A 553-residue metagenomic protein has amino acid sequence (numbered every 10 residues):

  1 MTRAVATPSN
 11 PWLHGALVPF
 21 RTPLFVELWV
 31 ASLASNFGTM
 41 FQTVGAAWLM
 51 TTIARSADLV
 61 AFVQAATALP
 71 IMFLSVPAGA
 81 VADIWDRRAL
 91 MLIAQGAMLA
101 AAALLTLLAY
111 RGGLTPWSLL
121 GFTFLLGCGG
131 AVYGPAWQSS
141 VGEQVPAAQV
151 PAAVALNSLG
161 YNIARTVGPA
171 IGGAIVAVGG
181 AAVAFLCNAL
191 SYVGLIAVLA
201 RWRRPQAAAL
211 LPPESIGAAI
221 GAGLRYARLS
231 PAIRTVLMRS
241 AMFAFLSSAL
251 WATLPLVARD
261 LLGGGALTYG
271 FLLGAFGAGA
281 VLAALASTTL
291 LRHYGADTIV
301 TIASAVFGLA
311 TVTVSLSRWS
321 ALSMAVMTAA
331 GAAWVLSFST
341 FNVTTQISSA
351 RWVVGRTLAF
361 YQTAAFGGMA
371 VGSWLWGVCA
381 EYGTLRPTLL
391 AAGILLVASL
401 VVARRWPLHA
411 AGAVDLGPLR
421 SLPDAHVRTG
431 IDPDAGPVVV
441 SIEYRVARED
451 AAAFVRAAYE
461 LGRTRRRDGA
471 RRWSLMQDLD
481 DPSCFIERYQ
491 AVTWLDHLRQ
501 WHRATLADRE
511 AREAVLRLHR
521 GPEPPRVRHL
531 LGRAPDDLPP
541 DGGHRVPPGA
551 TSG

Functional and structural regions predicted by a protein language model:
A4, F73, L90, L104 (+5 more regions): C-terminal transmembrane bundle of multi-pass solute transporters/carriers
N10-P70, R225, L229-F276: Helix-loop boundary and gating motifs at the non-cytosolic
L24-T43, A66-A101, S118-A177, A218-A219 (+5 more regions): Substrate-agnostic recognition of the 12-TM MFS/MFS-like secondary transporter fold
A47-A54, L105-R111, V167-C187, L256-G264 (+1 more regions): Transmembrane alpha-helix termini and helix-breaking/packing motifs in multi-pass membrane transporters
T52-I53, D83-I84, Y110-G112, E143 (+5 more regions): Membrane-helix boundary and inter-helical linker elements of multi-pass secondary transporters
S139, E143, F185-S215, H293 (+1 more regions): Helix-loop junctions on the cytosolic side of multi-pass membrane transporters, especially the intracellular loop
C379, V438-R445, S474-R503: Short, well-ordered beta-strand segments in beta-rich or mixed alpha/beta enzyme and ligand-binding folds
H409-G412, R463-R472, Q490-V527: An amphipathic, aromatic/His-enriched active-site/gating alpha helix that lines ligand/cofactor pockets
